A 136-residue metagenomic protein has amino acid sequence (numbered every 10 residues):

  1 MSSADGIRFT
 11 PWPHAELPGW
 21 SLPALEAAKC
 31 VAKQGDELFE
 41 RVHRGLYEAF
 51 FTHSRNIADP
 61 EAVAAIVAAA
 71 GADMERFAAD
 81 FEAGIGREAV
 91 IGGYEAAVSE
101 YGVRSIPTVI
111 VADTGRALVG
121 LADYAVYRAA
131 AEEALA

Functional and structural regions predicted by a protein language model:
M1-S54, P60: Structural alpha/beta surface segment adjacent to cysteine/selenocysteine redox centers across thiol/disulfide enzymes
G45-A136: C-terminal cap of thioredoxin/glutaredoxin-like
